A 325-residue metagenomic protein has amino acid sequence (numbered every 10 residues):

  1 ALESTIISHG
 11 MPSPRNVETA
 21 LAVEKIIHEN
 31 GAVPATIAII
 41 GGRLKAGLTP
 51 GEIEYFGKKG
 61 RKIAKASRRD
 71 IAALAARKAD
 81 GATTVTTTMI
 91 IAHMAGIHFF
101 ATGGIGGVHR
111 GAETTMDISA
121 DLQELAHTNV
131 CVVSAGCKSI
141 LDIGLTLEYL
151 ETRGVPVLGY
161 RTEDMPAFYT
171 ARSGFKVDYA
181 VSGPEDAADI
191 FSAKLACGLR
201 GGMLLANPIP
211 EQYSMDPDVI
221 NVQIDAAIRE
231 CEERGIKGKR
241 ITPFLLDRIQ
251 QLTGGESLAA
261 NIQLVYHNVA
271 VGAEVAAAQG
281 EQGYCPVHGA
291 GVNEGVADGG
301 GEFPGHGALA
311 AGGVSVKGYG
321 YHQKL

Functional and structural regions predicted by a protein language model:
A1-L2, P34-I39, G81, F99-G104 (+5 more regions): General beta-strand structural signal in soluble alpha/beta enzymes
S4, H9-M11, N16-A75, A196-Q212 (+1 more regions): Glycine-rich nucleotide/cofactor/substrate-binding loop typically near the N-terminus or early in the first domain
E29, I91-M94, F99-A101, D117 (+4 more regions): Solvent-exposed alpha-helices and their adjacent loops that cap or buttress functional pockets in soluble metabolic
A82-V85, E113-A126, V130-E151, G183-D189: Active-site glycine-rich loop that binds ribose-phosphate moieties when present
A171-A196: Anionic-ligand binding region
L199-L264: A C-terminal functional module that forms or caps the active site or interfaces directly with catalytic machinery
N293, G307-Y319: Short, intrinsically disordered low-complexity segments enriched in Ser/Thr with adjacent Pro
V296, G300-P304: Hydrophobic, low-acid, alpha-helix-prone terminal segments
